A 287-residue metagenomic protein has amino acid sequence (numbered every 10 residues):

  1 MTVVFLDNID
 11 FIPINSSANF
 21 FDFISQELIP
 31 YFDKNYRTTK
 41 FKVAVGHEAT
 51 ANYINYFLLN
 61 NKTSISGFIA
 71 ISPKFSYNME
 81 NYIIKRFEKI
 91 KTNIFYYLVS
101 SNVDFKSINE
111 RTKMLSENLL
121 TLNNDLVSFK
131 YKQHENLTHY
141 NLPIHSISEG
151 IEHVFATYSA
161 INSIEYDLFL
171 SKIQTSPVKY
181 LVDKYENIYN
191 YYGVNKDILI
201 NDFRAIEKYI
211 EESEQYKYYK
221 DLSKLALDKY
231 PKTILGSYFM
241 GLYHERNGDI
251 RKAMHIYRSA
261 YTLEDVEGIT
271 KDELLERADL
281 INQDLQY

Functional and structural regions predicted by a protein language model:
M1-N247, M254-Q286: Non-catalytic cap/lid and distal C-terminal segments of serine-dependent acyl enzymes
